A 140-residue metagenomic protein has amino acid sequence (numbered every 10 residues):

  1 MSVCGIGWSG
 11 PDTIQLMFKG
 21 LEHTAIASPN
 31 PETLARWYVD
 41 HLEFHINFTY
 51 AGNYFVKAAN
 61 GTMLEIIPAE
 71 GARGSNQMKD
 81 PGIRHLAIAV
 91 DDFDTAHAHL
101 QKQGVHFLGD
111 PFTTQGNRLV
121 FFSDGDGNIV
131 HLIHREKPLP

Functional and structural regions predicted by a protein language model:
C4-L16, H97, Q101-P140: Vicinal oxygen chelate
W8-T33, I83-V90, E136-P140: N-terminal beta-strand motif that seeds the catalytic metal site of vicinal oxygen chelate
G20, Y50, G82, G116: Exposed loop/turn and edge beta-strand positions of beta-sandwich/beta-sheet ligand-binding modules
N30-H45: Amphipathic alpha-helical segments
L34-W37, A96-L100: Hydrophobic side chains in well-ordered alpha-helices
E43-F48, F107-P111: Short secondary-structure junctions
H45-Q77, I129-R135: Conserved short beta-strand elements that form part of the metal-binding/catalytic scaffold of enzyme active sites
